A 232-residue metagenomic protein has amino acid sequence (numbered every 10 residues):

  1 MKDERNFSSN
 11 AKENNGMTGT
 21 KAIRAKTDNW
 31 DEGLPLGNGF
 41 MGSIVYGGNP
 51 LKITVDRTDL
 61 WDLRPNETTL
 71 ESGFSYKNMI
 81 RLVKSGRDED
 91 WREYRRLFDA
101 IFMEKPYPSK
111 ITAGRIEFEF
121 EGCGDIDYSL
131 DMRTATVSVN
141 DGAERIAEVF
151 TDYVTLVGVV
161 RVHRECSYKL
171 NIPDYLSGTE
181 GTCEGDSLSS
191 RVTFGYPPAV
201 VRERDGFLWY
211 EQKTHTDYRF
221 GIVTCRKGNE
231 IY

Functional and structural regions predicted by a protein language model:
R5-Y232: Aromatic-residue-lined binding/catalytic grooves and analogous aromatic/hydrophobic interfacial grooves in multimeric
